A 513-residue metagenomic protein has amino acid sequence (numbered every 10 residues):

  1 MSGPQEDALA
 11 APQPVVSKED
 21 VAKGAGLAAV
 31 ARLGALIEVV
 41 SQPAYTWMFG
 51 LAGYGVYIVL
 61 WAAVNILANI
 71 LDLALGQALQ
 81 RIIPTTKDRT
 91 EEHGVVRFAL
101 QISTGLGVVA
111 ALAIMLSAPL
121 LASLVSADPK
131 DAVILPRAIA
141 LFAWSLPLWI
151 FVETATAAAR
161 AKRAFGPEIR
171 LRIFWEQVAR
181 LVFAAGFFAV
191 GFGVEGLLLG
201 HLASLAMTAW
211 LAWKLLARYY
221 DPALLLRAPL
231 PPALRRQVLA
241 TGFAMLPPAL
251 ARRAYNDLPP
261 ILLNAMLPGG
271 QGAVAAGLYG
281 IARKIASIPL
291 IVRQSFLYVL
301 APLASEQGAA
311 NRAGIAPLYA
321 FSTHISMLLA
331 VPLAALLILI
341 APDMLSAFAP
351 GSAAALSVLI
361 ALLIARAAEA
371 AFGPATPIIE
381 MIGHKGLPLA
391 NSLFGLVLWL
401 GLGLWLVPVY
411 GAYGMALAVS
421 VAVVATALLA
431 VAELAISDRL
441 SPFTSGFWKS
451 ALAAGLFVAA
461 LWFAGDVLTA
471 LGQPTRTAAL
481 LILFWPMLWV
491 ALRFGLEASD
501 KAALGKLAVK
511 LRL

Functional and structural regions predicted by a protein language model:
S2-Q13, W462-L513: Membrane-proximal transmembrane or re-entrant/amphipathic helices at the cytosolic face
S2-V21, V194, L198, A212-D257 (+5 more regions): Interhelical loop/hinge segments that connect adjacent transmembrane helices in multipass membrane
G3-Q5, S17-Q77, G107-M115, S145 (+3 more regions): Signature of the first transmembrane helix
K18, A118-L141, A273, L337-A367 (+1 more regions): Interfacial segments at transmembrane-helix termini and the short loops linking adjacent helices
K23-V39, G200-L216, P232-E306, H324-L328 (+2 more regions): Transmembrane helical elements of multi-pass membrane transporters/channels
D72-K87, A161, D221, A282-M327 (+1 more regions): Helix-loop junctions and terminal segments of transmembrane helices in multi-pass membrane transport/translocation
A140, R172-Y220, L393-G401, A412-L434 (+2 more regions): Hydrophobic alpha-helical transmembrane segments
L148-R172, L363-F394, I436: Membrane-interface junctions at transmembrane-helix termini in multi-pass inner-membrane proteins
